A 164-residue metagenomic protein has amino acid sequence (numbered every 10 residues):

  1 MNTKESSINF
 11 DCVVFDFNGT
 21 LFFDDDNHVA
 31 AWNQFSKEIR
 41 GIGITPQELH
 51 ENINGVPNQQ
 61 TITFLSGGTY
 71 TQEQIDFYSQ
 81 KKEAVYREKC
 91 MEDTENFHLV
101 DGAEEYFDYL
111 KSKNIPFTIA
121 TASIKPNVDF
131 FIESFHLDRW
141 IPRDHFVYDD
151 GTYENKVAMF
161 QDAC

Functional and structural regions predicted by a protein language model:
M1-K4: A short, compositionally biased domain-edge/stem linker segment
S6-D101, Y109, K113: N-terminal helical cap/lid subdomain that shapes the substrate entry/recognition surface in HAD-like hydrolases
C12, E154-C164: Conserved Lys-Pro-Asp/Glu-containing loop-to-beta segment of HAD-superfamily phosphomonoesterases, centered on
D26-A30, F130, A158: Generic recognition of short, well-ordered alpha-helical segments
N27, P57, E105, P126-N127 (+1 more regions): Short alpha-helical
I39, F64-G68, E104, D108-T118 (+1 more regions): Substrate-recognition/cap helix-loop segment adjacent to the acidic, metal-dependent catalytic center of Asp-based
G102-Y106, M159-D162: Well-ordered alpha-helical segments embedded in enzymatic catalytic cores
